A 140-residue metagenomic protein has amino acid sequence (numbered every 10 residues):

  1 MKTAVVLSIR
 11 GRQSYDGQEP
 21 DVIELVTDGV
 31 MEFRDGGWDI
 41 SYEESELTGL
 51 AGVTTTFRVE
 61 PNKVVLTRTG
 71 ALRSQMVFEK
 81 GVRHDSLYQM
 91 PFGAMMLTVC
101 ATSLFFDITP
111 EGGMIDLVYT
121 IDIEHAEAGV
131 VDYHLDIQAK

Functional and structural regions predicted by a protein language model:
M1-I123, A128, K140: N-terminal intrinsically disordered, cationic/polar leader segments that include organellar targeting peptides
V131: Charged phosphate-binding loop/patch that engages nucleotide di/tri-phosphates or the phosphate backbone of nucleic
H134-K140: Flexible glycine-rich active-site/ligand-binding loops centered on an Asp-His dyad
